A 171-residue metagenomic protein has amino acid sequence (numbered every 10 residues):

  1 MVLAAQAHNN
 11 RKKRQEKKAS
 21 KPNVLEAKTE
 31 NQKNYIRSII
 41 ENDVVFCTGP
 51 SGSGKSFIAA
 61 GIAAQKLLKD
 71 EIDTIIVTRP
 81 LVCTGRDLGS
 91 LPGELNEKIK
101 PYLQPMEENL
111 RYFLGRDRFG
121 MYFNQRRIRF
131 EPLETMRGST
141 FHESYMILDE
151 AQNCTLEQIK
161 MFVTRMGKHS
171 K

Functional and structural regions predicted by a protein language model:
M1-Q15: Interdomain "pre-motor" coupling segment immediately N-terminal to P-loop NTPase/helicase cores
V24-N42: Pre-Walker A adenine-sensing motif
E41-C47, E143: Pre-Walker A (Motif I) flank of P-loop NTPase domains
T48-P50, F57-Q125: Conserved P-loop
S53, P80-G85, T135-R137, Q152-N153 (+1 more regions): Conserved nucleotide-binding/hydrolysis micro-motifs of P-loop NTPases
E71-D73, E143, G167-K171: Short glycine-/polar-rich loops that comprise or flank the Walker A/P-loop and associated switch/sensor motifs
L81, G85-P92, Q158-K171: Conserved P-loop NTPase nucleotide-binding/switch module
R126-M161: Conserved RecA-like ASCE ATPase "motif II neighborhood" in helicase/translocase motors
